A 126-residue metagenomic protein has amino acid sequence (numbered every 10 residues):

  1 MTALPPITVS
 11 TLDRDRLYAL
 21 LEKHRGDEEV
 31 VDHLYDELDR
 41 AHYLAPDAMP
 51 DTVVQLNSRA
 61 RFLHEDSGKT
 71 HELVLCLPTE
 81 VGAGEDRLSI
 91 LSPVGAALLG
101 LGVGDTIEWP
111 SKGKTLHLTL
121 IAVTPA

Functional and structural regions predicted by a protein language model:
M1-V53: N-terminal intrinsically disordered, low-complexity, charge/repeat-rich segments that act as generic
I7, D15, K23, L44 (+7 more regions): A generic structural micro-environment signature that highlights single residues at secondary-structure boundaries
L56-R59, L63-L118: Non-DNA-binding regulatory cores of transcription-related proteins, predominantly C-terminal effector-binding
L120-A126: Short, compositionally biased
